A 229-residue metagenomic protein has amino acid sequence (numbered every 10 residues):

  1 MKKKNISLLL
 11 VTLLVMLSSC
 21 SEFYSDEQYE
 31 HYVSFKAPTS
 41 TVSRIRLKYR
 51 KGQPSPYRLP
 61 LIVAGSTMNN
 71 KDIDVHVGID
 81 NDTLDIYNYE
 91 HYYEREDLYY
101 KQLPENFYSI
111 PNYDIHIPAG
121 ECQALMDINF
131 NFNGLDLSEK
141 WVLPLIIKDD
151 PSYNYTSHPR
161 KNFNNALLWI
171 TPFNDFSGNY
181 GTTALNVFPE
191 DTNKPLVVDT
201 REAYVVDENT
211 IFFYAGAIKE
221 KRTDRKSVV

Functional and structural regions predicted by a protein language model:
K4-V11: Sec-dependent signal peptide recognition, specifically the positively charged N-region followed immediately by
M16-S19: C-terminal motif of bacterial Sec signal peptides marking the signal peptidase cleavage site
S21-N112, I117, E121-Q123, L135-W141 (+3 more regions): Acidic/polar, low-complexity intrinsically disordered N-terminal segments immediately downstream of a Sec signal
M126-I128, E139-D150: A short beta-strand micro-motif common to beta-rich folds, especially ectodomain repeats
P151-N164: Beta-sandwich strand segments
N174-D191: Tryptophan-anchored aromatic micro-motifs
D191, V197-T223: Residue-level recognition of beta-strand termini and adjacent short loop/turns
V228-V229: Conserved small/polar residues in nucleotide/adenosyl-binding loops
